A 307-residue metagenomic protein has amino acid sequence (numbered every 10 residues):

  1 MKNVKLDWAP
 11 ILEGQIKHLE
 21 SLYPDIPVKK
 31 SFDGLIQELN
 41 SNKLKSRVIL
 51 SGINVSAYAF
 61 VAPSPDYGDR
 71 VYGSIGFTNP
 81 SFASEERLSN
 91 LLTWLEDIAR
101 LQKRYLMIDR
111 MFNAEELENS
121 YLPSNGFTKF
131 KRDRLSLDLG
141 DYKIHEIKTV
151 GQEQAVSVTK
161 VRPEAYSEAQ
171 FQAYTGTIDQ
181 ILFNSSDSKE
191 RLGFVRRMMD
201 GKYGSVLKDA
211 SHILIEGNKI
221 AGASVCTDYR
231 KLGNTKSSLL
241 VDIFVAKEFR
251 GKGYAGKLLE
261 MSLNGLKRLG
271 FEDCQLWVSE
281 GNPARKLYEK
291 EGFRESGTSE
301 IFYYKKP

Functional and structural regions predicted by a protein language model:
M1-H18, E153-I181: A short beta-loop-alpha structural element at the N-terminal edge of CoA-dependent acyl/N-acetyltransferase catalytic
P24-S51, F60, S185-S211: Active-site rim helix/loop that mediates acceptor-substrate recognition in acyltransferases
G34-A99, E216, S224-K236: Conserved donor-binding loop and adjoining core beta-sheet/short helix segment in diverse acyl/aminoacyl transferases
S81-E153, T159, F302: Acyl-donor-binding surface of acyltransferase catalytic domains
S84-D97, D242-V245, G251-N264, R268 (+1 more regions): Conserved acetyl-CoA-binding loop-helix of GNAT-fold acetyltransferases
I108-E118, Q275-K286, I301-P307: Conserved beta-strand-loop-alpha-helix junction that forms the acyl-donor binding cleft
I181-F183, S205-E216, A223-C226: Phosphate-binding active sites in nucleotide-utilizing proteins
